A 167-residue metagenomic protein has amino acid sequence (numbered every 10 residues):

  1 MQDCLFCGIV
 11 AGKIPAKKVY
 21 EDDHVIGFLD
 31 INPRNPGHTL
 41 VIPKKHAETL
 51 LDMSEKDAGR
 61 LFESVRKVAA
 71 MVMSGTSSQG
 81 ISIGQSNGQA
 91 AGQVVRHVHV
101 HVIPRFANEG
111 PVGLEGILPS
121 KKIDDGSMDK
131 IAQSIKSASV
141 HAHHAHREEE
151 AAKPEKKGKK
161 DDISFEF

Functional and structural regions predicted by a protein language model:
M1-F167: HIT superfamily nucleotide-processing domains
